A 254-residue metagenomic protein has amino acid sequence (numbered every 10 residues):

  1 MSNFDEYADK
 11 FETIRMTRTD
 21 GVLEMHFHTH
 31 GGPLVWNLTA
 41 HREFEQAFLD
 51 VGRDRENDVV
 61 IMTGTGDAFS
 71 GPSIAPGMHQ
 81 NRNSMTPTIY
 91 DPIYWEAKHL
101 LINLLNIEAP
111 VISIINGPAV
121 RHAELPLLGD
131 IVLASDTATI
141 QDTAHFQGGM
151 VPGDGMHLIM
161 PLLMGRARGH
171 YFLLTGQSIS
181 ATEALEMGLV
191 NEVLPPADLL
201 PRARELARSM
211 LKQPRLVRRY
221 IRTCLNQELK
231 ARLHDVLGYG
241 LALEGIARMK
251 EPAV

Functional and structural regions predicted by a protein language model:
M1-T63: Conserved CoA-thioester-binding segment of acyl-CoA-metabolizing enzymes
M1-Y7, D235, Y239-V254: Intrinsically disordered, low-complexity segments enriched in small/flexible residues
M25, M62, L125-L127, A184 (+1 more regions): Hydrophobic/aromatic residues within transmembrane alpha-helices of multi-pass small-molecule transporters
E56, G64-H99: Glycine- (often His-adjacent) and acidic-residue-rich active-site loop that binds/positions the CoA thioester
D67-G71, V120-R121, E228: Short, active-site-adjacent cap segments at secondary-structure transitions
L100, L104-N106, I114, A119-L173 (+2 more regions): CoA-thioester-processing core
D130-I131, Y171, T175-Q177, E183 (+2 more regions): Well-ordered beta-strand positions
L133-A138, V190-L237: C-terminal long alpha-helix characteristic of the crotonase
